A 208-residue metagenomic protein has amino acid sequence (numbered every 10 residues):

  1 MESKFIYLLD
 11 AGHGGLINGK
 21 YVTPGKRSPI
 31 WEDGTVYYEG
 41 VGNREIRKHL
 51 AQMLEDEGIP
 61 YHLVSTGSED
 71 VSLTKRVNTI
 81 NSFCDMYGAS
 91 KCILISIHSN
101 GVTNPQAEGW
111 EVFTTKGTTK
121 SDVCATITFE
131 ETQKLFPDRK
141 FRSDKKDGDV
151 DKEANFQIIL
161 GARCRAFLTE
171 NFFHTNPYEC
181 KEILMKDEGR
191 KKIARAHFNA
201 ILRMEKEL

Functional and structural regions predicted by a protein language model:
M1-T79, Y178: Active-site histidine-acidic residue metal-binding/catalytic motifs, centered on HxH/HExxH-like signatures
F5-D10, M86-Y87, L94-S96, N100-T103 (+1 more regions): Active-site-adjacent mobile loop/cap segments within catalytic or ligand-binding domains
L16-Y38, N100-E131: A short, glycine/acidic-enriched catalytic loop
Y37-E45, D70-T74, T118-V123, L184-K192: Soluble non-cytosolic domains of exported or imported proteins
R47, A51, T74-V77, D122-F129 (+2 more regions): Extracytoplasmic/secreted envelope proteins and their assembly/folding machinery, especially bacterial periplasmic
I59-S68, K91-I93, D138-D147: Surface-exposed patches in mature extracellular/periplasmic domains of secreted proteins
V77-A89: Short, well-structured alpha-helical segments in soluble
S121-G148: Active-site-adjacent substrate-binding region of metalloamidase/peptidase-like peptide-processing proteins
